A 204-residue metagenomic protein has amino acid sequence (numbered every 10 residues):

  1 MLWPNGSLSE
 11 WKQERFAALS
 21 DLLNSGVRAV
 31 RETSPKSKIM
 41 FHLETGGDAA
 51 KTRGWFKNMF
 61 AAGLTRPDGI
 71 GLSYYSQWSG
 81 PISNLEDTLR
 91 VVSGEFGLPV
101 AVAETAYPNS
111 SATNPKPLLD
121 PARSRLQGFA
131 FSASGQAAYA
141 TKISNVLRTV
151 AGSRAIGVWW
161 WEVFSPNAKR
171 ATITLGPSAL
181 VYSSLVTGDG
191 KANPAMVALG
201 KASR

Functional and structural regions predicted by a protein language model:
M1, H42-G47, L72-Q77, T105-P108 (+1 more regions): Active-site beta-loop-alpha junctions enriched in small/polar residues
M1-A61, T65, S79-V91, E95 (+1 more regions): Active-site cleft segment of glycoside hydrolase catalytic domains centered on the general acid/base Glu
P4-E14, D87, V91-G94, S110-R204: Aromatic-rich peripheral "rim/lid" segments of glycoside hydrolase catalytic domains that contact and position glycan
K36-M40, R66-G71, P99-V102, A155-W159: Structural preference for beta-strand elements that scaffold enzyme active sites
L64-G69, P81-I82, T88-P117: Aromatic-lined glycan-binding groove of carbohydrate-active enzymes
Y74-S79, F129-A133: Short, surface-exposed loop/turn motifs that are enriched in glycine and acidic residues and include a nearby proline
